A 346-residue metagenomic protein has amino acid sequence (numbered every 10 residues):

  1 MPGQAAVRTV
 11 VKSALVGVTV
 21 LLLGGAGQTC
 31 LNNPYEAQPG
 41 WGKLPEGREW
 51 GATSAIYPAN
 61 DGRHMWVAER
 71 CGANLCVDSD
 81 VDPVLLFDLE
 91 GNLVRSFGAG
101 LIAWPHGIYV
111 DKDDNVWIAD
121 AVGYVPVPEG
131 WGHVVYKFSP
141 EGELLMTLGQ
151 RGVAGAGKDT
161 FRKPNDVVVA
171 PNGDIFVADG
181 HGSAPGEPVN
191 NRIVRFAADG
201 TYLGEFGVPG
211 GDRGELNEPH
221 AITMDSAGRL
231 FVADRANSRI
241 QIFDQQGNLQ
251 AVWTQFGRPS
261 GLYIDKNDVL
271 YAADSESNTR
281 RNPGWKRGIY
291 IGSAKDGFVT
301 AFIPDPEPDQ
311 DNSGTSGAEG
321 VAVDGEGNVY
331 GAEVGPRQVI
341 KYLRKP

Functional and structural regions predicted by a protein language model:
M1-T9: N-terminal secretory signal peptides that target proteins for export/translocation
A6, A26-G27: Intrinsic disorder/low-complexity segments in short proteins, especially the signal peptide and propeptide regions
A6-V7, V20, H220: Intrinsic low-complexity, intrinsically disordered segments enriched in polar/basic residues
K12-G24: Bacterial N-terminal signal peptides
G27-P346: Eukaryotic scaffold repeat domains enriched in small/polar residues
